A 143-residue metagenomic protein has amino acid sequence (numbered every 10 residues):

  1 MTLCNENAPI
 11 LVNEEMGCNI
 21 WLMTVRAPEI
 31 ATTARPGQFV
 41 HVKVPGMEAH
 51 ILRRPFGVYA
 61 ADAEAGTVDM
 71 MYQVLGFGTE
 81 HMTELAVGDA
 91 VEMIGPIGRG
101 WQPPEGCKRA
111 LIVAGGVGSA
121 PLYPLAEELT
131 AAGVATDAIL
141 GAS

Functional and structural regions predicted by a protein language model:
T2-V87, S143: Ferredoxin-reductase
F77-S143: FNR/FR-type flavoprotein reductase catalytic core
